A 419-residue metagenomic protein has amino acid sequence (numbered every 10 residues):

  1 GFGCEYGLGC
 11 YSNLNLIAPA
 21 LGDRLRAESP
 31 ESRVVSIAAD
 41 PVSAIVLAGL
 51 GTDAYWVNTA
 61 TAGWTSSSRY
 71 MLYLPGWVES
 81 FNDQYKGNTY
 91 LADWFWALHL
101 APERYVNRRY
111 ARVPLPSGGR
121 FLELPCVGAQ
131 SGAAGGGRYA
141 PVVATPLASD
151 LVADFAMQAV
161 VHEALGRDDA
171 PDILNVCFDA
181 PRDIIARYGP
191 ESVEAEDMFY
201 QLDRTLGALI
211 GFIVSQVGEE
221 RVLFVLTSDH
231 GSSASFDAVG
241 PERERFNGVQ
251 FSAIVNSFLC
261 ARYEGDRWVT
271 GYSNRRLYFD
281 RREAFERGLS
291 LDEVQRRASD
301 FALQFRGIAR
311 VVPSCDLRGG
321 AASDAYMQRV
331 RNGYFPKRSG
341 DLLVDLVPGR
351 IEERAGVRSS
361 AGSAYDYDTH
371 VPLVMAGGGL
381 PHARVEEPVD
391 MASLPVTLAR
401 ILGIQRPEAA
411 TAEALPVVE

Functional and structural regions predicted by a protein language model:
G1-A170, D179-A186, Q304-R310, E353: His/Asp/Glu-rich, glycine-adjacent segments that coordinate divalent cations and/or stabilize oxyanion chemistry on
G1-C10, A18, L50, A54 (+5 more regions): Secreted, luminal/periplasmic, and some membrane-associated catalytic domains that remodel anionic oxygen-ester
Y6-N13, Y139-P146, G189-D197, R282-L289 (+2 more regions): Second-shell loop/turn segments in exported
R26-E28, V161-D169, V214-G218, N332-F335 (+2 more regions): Surface-exposed acidic, glycine-flexible loop patches that form ligand/cofactor-binding and adhesion interfaces
R33-A38, D172-C177, L223-L226, R276-Y278 (+4 more regions): Structural recognition of the beta-strand scaffold that forms the well-ordered cores of secreted hydrolase catalytic
A44-A48, I184-A186, S233-D237, R287-G288 (+2 more regions): Extracytoplasmic/secreted cell-surface and envelope-processing proteins
Y139-D168, L174, P181-V222, R297 (+1 more regions): A long, amphipathic alpha-helix that forms part of the scaffold/cap immediately adjacent to metal-dependent active
P241, V249-D292, S360-L402, P416-E419: Substrate-binding rim/cap in mid-to-C-terminal beta-strand-loop elements of soluble/periplasmic
